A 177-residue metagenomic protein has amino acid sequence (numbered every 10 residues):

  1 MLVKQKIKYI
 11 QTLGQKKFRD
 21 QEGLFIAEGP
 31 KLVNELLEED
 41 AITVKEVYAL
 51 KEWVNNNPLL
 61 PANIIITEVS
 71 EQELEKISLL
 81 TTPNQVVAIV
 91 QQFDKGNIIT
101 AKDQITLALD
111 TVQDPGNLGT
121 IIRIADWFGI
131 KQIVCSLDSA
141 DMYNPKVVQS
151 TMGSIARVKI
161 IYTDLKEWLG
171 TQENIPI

Functional and structural regions predicted by a protein language model:
M1-V54, S139-A140: Boundary-proximal intrinsically disordered activation/regulatory segments immediately upstream of a helical core
I26, K45-K51, V90, I160-I161 (+1 more regions): Short, hydrophobic beta-strand segments that form beta-sheet elements in well-ordered domains
A27, E68-E71, L137, Y162-D164: Short loop/edge segments at beta-strand edges and connector loops that shape dinucleotide/nucleotide cofactor-binding
E38, I98-I177: RNA substrate-binding interface of SAM-dependent RNA methyltransferases
N55, E71-I77, L165-T171: A short acidic, often aromatic-flanked loop/helix-cap motif at beta-alpha or helix-coil junctions that lines enzyme
L60-V69, Q104, I175-P176: Active-site regions of enzymes building and remodeling cell-envelope glycoconjugates
I64-Q91: Glycine/small-residue-rich loop that forms an oxyanion/phosphate-binding "nest" at active or ligand-binding sites
